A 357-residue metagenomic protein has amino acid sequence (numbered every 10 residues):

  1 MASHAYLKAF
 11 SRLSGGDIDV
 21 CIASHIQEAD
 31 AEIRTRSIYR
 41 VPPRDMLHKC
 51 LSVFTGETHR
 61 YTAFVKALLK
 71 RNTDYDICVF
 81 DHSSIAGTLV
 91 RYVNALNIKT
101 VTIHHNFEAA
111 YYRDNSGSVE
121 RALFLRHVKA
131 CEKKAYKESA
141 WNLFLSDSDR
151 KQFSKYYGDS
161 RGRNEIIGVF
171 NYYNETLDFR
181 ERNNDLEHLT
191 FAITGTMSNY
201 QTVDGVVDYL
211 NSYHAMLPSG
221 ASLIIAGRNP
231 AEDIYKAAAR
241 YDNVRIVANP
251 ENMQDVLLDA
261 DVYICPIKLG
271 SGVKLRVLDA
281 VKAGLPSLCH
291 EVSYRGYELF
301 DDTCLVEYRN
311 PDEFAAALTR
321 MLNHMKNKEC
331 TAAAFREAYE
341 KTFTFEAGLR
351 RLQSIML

Functional and structural regions predicted by a protein language model:
M1-A31, T73, A215-M216: N-terminal subdomain of nucleotide-sugar transferases
A2, I167-A237, I246-L258: Conserved catalytic-core segment of nucleotide-activated headgroup transferases in glycan assembly
K66-L69, E108, R121-N142: Membrane-proximal helix-turn-helix segments that form the acceptor-binding/catalytic region of lipid-linked
I77, V93-D114: Active-site proximal beta-strand in glycosyltransferases
A140, L258-G272, L285: Acidic donor-binding loop of glycosyltransferase active sites
R180-E181, K326-M356: A charged, aromatic-enriched C-terminal amphipathic alpha-helix characteristic of glycosyltransferases across folds
R276-D279, P286-E291: Short hydrophobic beta-strand element within catalytic cores of glycosyltransferases and related nucleotide-activated
T303-D312, R320-K326: Conserved acidic donor-binding segment of nucleotide-sugar-dependent glycosyltransferases
